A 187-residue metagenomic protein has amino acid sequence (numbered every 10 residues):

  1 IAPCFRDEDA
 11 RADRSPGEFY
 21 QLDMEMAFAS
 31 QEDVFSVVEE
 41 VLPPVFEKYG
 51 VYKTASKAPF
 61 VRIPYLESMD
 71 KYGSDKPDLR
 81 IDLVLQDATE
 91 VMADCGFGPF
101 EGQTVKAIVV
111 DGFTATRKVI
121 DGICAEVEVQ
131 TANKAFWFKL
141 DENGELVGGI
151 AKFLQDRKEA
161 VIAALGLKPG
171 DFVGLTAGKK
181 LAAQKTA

Functional and structural regions predicted by a protein language model:
I1-A187: Class II aminoacyl-tRNA synthetase catalytic cores and aaRS-like
